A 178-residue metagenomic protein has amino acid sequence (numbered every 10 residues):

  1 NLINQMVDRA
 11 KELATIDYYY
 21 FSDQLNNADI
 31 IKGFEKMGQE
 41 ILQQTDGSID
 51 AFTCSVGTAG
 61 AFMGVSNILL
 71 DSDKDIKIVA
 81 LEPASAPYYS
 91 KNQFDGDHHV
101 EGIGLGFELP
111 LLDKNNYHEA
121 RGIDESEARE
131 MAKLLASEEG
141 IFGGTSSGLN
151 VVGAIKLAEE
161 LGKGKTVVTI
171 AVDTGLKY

Functional and structural regions predicted by a protein language model:
N1-A51, E82-A136: Small/polar-residue-rich loop-to-helix segments that shape phosphate-bearing ligand pockets
D17-Y19, I76, K165: A structural micro-motif
I31, S55-S66, S146-A154: Short glycine/serine/threonine-rich phosphate/pyrophosphate-binding segments that cradle anionic phosphate groups
V56-G57, E82-P87, A171-L176: Acidic, glycine-rich active-site loops and adjacent beta-strand->loop/helix elements that engage anionic groups
S66-D73, A158: Surface-exposed amphipathic alpha-helices with a cationic face
S72-S85, V167: Short, acidic/small-residue loops that bind anionic groups at enzyme active sites
V152-Y178: Phosphate-binding loop/pocket of nucleotide- and phosphate-handling active sites
